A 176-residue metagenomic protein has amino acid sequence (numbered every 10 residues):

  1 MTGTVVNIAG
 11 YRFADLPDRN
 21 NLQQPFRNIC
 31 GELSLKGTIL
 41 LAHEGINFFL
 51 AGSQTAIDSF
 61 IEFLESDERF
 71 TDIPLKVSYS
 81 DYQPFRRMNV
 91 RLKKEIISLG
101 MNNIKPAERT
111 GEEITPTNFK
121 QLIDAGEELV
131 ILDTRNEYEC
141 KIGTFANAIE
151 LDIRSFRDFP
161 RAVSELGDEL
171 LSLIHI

Functional and structural regions predicted by a protein language model:
G3-A9, F13, H43-L50, E68-V130 (+2 more regions): Flexible, polar/low-complexity N-terminal or interdomain linker segments that lie immediately upstream of folded
L16-S34: Short amphipathic alpha-helix segments
F26, S59-D67: Short amphipathic alpha-helices in soluble, non-transmembrane regions that often serve as interface/regulatory elements
G37-A42: Short beta-strand
A51-I57: Helix N-cap motif at beta-to-alpha junctions
L122, A146-S172: Helix-loop module immediately N-terminal to the HCX5R catalytic loop in PTP-like cysteine phosphatase domains
I174-I176: Conserved small/polar residues in nucleotide/adenosyl-binding loops
